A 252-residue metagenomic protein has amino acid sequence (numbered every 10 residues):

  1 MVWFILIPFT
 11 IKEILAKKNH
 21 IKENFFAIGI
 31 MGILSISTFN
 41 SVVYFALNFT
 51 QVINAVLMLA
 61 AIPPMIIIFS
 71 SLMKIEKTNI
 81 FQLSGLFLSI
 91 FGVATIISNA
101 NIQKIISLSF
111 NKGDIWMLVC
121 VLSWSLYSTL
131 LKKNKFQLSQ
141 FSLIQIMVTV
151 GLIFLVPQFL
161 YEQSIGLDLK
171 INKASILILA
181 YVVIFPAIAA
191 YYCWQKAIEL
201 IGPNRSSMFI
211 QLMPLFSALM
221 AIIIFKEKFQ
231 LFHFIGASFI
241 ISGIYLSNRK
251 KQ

Functional and structural regions predicted by a protein language model:
M1-F4, N40-Q82, C120, P203-I223: Specific alpha-helical transmembrane segments that line the substrate/conduction pathway and gating interfaces
M1-T38, P63-F69, L122-L130, I144-Q163 (+1 more regions): Transmembrane alpha-helices of multi-pass small-molecule transport proteins
V2-I21, F91-S107, V150-A174, L219-F229 (+1 more regions): Membrane-interface helix-cap regions at the ends of transmembrane helices in multi-pass membrane proteins
I7-N54, M58-L59, T95, V183-I201: Specific transmembrane alpha-helical segments of multi-pass solute transporters/efflux pumps, especially DMT/EamA
N19-A27, V56-L59, I75-T95, F110-D114 (+2 more regions): Loop-to-transmembrane alpha-helix entry segments
M31-N40, I62-P63, I97, V121-S125 (+5 more regions): Transmembrane alpha-helical core positions of polytopic small-molecule transporters
I33, I106-K133: Glycine-/small-residue-enriched transmembrane alpha-helix faces in small-molecule transporters and effluxers
I36, N40, N54-A61, L130-L152 (+1 more regions): Helix-helix packing/entry segments at the starts of transmembrane helices
